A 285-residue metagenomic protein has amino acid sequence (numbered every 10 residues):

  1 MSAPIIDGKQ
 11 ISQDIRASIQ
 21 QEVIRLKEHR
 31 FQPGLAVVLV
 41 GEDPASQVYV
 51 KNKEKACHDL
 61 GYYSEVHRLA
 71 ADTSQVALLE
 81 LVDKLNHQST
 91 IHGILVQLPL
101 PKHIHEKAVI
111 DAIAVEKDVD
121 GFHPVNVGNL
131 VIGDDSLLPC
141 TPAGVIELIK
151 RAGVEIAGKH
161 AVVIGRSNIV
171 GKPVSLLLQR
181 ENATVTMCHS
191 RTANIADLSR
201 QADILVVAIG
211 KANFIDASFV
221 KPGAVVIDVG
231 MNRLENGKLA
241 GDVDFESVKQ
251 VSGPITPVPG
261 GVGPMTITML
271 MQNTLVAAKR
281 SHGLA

Functional and structural regions predicted by a protein language model:
M1-H29: Positively charged, low-complexity intrinsically disordered leader regions
V40-E54, S136-V225, K238-E246: Glycine-rich phosphate/diphosphate-binding loop of Rossmann-like nucleotide-binding domains
C57-A71, V185-M187: Short beta-strand elements in bilobed, periplasmic/extracellular small-molecule ligand-binding domains
A77-S89: Short, well-structured alpha-helical segments in soluble
V96-I156: Anion-binding alpha/beta catalytic cores of soluble intermediary-metabolism enzymes, centered on
P99, A208-K211, G230-M231: Short glycine-/small-residue-rich Rossmann-like dinucleotide-binding loops
K102-H103, N213-I215, L234-E235: Short glycine-rich, flexible loops that bind phosphorylated cofactors or substrates
K107-H123, V127, G230-H282: Rossmann-fold NAD(P)-binding glycine/threonine-rich loop
